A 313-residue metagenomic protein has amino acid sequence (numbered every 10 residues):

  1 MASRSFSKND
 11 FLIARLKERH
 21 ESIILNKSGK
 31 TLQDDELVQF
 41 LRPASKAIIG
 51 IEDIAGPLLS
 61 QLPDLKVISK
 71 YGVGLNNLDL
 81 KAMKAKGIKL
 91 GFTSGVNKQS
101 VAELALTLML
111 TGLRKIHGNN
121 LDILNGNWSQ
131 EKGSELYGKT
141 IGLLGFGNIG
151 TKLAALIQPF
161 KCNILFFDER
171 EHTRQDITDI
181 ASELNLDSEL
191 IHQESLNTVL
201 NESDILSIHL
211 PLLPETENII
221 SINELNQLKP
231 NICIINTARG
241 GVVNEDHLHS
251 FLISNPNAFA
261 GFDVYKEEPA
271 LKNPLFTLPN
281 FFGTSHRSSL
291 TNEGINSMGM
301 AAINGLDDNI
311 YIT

Functional and structural regions predicted by a protein language model:
M1-A44, L165, H172-D179: N-terminal glycine-/charge-rich "phosphate-binding" loop or analogous flexible N-terminal tail
S3, I49-I51, G72, S203 (+3 more regions): Glycine-rich, N-terminal phosphate-binding loop of Rossmann-like dinucleotide-binding domains
S7-L12, K84, G91-L104, S182-N185 (+1 more regions): C-terminal helix-to-coil terminal segments
G56-L59, E171-P274: Rossmann-like adenosine-cofactor binding region
L65, Y137-T140, I222, N231: Phosphate-coordination loops involved in phosphoryl transfer and adenosine-cofactor binding
I88, T93-T140, L144, A155: Phosphate-binding beta-alpha-beta segment of Rossmann-like dinucleotide-binding domains, i.e., the NAD(P)
I149: Hydrophobic/small residue at the entry helix of a nucleotide-binding pocket
